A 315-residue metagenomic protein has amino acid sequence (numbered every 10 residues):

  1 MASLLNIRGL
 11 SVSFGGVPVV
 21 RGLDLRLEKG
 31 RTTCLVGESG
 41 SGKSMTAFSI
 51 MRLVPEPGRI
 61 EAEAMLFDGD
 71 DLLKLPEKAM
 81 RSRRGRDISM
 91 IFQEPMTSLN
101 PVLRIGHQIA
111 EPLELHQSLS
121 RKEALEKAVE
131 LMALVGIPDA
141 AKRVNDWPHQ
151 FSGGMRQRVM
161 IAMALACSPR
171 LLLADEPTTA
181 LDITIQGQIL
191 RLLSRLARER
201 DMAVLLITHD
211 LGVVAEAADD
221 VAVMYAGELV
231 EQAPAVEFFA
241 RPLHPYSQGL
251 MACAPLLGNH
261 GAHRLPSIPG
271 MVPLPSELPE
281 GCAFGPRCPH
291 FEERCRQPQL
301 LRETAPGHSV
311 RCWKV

Functional and structural regions predicted by a protein language model:
L5, V20-G22, R83: Conserved structural motif at the start of ABC-family nucleotide-binding domains
E38, L173, P177, L181-H263: P-loop NTP-binding/switch modules centered on Walker-like glycine-rich loops
V54, R59, L72-S89, H107 (+3 more regions): ABC ATPase NBD coupling module
D71, E123-K142, Q248-A252: Conserved ABC ATPase "signature" region
I109, I161, I185, I189: Hydrophobic anchor residue at the start of the ABC signature
A166-R170: A short, proline-enriched helix->beta-strand linker immediately N-terminal to the Walker B motif in ABC-type P-loop
P234-V315: Charged, flexible cofactor/metal-binding loops and thiol motifs
